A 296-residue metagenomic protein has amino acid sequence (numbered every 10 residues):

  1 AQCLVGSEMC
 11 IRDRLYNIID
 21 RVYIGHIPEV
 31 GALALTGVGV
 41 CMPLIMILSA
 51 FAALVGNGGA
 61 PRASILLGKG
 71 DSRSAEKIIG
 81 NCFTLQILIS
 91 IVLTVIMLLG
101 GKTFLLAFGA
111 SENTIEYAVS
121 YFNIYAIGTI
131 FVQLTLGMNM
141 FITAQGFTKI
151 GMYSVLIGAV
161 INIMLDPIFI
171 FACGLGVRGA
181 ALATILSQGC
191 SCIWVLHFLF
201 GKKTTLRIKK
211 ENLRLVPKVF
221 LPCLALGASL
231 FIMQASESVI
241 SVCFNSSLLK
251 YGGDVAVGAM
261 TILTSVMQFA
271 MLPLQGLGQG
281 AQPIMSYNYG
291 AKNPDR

Functional and structural regions predicted by a protein language model:
A1-G6, I11: Single conserved hydrophobic/aromatic residue that forms the stacking wall/gate of nucleotide- or nucleobase-binding
S7, A63-I130, A172-G227, M285-R296: Short alpha-helical transmembrane segments in multi-pass integral membrane proteins
S7-E8, F122, A126, K149-L156 (+5 more regions): Hydrophobic faces of transmembrane alpha-helices in multi-pass small-molecule transporters and flippases across diverse
I11, L15, I19, F51 (+11 more regions): Generic alpha-helical transmembrane segments of integral inner-membrane proteins, especially permease/transport modules
L15-L35, L105-E112, I168-G174, A235-S265 (+2 more regions): Helix-terminus/linker motif at the lipid-water interface of multi-pass membrane proteins
L35-V95, V132-G151, A259-R296: Small-residue-rich hydrophobic transmembrane alpha-helices
C41-L44, T84-L88, I127, Y153-V160 (+5 more regions): Hydrophobic residues within alpha-helical transmembrane segments of multi-pass solute transporters/permease subunits
G56, Y125-T143, S154-A159, A180-V195 (+1 more regions): Short runs within selected transmembrane alpha-helices of multi-pass transporters and secretion channels
